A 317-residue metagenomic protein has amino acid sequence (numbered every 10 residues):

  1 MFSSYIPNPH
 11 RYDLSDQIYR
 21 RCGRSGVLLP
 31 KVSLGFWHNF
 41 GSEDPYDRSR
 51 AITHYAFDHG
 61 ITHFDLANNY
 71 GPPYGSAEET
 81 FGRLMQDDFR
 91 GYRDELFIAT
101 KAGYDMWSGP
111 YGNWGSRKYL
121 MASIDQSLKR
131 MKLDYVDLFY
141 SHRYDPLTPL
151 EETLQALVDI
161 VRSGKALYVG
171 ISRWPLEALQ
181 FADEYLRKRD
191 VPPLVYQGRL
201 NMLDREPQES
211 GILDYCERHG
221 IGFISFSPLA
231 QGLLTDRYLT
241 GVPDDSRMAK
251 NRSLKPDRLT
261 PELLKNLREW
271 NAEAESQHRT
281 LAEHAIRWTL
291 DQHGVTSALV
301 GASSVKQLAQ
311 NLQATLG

Functional and structural regions predicted by a protein language model:
M1-L96: N-terminal binding-site loop/beta-alpha segment at the start of enzyme catalytic domains that lines or forms
F2-D16, T148-G317: Beta/alpha (TIM)-barrel catalytic core signal, keyed to glycine-rich beta->alpha loops juxtaposed to Asp/Glu that bind
C22, L34, S49, A56 (+13 more regions): Conserved, mostly hydrophobic/aromatic
G23-G41, A99-G112, Y135, Y140: N-terminal small/glycine-rich loop or linker at the start of catalytic domains across soluble metabolic enzymes
V32-W37, D65-A67, A99-K101, F139-H142 (+4 more regions): A cross-family glycoside hydrolase active-site/sugar-binding cleft signature
E43-F57, G115-M131, L179-D183: Short, acidic/polar
D44-A51, S76, T80, Y111-Y119 (+2 more regions): Alpha-helix N-cap and loop-to-helix initiation/capping positions
S108-Y140, R199-E206: Active-site gating/metal-coordination segments in enzymes
